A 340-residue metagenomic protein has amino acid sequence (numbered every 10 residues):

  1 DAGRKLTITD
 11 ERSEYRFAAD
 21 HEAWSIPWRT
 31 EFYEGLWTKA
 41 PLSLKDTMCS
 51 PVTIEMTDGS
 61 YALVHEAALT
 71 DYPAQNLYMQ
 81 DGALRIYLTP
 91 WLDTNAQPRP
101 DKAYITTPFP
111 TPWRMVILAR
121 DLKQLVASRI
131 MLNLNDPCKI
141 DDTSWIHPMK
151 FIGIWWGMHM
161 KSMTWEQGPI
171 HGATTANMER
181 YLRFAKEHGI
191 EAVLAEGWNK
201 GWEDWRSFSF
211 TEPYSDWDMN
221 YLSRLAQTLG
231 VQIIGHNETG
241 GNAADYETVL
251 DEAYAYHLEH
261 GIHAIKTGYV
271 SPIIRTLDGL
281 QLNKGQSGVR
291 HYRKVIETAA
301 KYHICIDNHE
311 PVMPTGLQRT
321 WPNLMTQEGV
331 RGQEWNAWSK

Functional and structural regions predicted by a protein language model:
D1-I140: N-terminal accessory beta-strand-rich subdomains and adjacent acidic, glycine-rich linkers that precede catalytic cores
E11-S13, T111-W113, K150, I233 (+2 more regions): Structural beta-strand/beta-sheet cores of well-ordered domains, especially the beta-sheet scaffolds that support
H21, A119-D121, W156-M158, V312 (+1 more regions): A broadly conserved detector of short glycine/acidic/proline-rich loop/turn motifs that flank catalytic sites and bind
S25, A74, L125, S162 (+2 more regions): Short acidic, gly/pro-rich beta-turn/loop elements at beta-sheet edges and active-site/ligand-binding grooves
Y87, W91-K102, K161-A173, G279-L282: Low-complexity, polar-biased intrinsically disordered regions enriched in Pro/Ser/Thr/Gly
D101-Y104, Y181-L182, A253, K294-V295: Generic recognition of flexible, low-complexity loop/linker segments
T106-F184, H188, A192: An acidic-aromatic substrate-binding cleft motif
E196-K340: Aromatic- and carboxylate-enriched substrate-binding clefts and catalytic-loop regions of carbohydrate-active enzymes
